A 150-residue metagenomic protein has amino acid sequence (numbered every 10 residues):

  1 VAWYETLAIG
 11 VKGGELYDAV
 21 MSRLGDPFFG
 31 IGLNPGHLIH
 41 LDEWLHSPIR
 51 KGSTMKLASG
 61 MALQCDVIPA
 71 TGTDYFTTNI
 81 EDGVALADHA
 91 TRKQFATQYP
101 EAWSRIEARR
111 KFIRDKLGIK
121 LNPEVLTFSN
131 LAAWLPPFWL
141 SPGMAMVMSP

Functional and structural regions predicted by a protein language model:
V1-P150: Active-site neighborhoods and metal-handling regions in enzymes and metal-associated proteins
